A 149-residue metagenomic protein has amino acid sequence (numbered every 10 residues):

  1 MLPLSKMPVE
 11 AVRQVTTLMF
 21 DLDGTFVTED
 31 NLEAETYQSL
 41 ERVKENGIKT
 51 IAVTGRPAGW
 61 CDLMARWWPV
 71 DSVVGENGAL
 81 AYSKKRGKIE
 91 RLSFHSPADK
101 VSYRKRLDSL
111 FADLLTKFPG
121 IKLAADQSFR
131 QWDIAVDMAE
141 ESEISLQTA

Functional and structural regions predicted by a protein language model:
M1-F20: Non-catalytic pre-domain segments flanking phosphatase-related domains
R13-V15, G47, Q131: A general structural motif
E29: Conserved PLP phosphate-binding loop immediately N-terminal to the Schiff-base lysine helix in PLP-dependent enzymes
L32-S128: Active-site phosphate-binding/coordination module
Y103-K105, S142-A149: Short, conserved charged micro-motifs
V136-E140: Short beta-strand-to-loop capping motifs
